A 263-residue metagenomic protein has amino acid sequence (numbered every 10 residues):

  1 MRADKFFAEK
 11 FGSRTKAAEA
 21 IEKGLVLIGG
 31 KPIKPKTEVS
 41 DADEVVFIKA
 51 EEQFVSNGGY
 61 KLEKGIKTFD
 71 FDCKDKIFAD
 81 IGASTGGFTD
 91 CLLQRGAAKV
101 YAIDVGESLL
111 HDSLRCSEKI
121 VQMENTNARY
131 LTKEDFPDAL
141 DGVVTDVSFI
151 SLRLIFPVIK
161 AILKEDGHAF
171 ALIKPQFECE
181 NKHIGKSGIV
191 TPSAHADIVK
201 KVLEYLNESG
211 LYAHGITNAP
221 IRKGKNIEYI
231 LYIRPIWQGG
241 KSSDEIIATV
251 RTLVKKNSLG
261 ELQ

Functional and structural regions predicted by a protein language model:
M1-D43, I77: A basic, amphipathic helix-loop patch mediating RNA/tRNA/ribosome contacts
K67-K74, F136-P137: Glycine-rich helix-loop-beta junction characteristic of Rossmann-like nucleotide cofactor-binding loops
K74-S84: Conserved class I S-adenosyl-L-methionine
T85-G96: Conserved SAM-binding loop of SAM-dependent methyltransferases across substrates and taxa, primarily the Class I
Y101-L154: S-adenosyl-L-methionine
R153-F170: A short glycine-rich, Lys/Arg-flanked "PGG" loop and its adjoining helix->strand segment in the class I
P175-T191: Short, glycine-/aromatic-enriched active-site segment of Class I SAM-dependent methyltransferases
I227-Q263: Flexible, glycine-/basic-rich loop-and-beta segments that form/coincide with the SAM-dependent methyltransferase
